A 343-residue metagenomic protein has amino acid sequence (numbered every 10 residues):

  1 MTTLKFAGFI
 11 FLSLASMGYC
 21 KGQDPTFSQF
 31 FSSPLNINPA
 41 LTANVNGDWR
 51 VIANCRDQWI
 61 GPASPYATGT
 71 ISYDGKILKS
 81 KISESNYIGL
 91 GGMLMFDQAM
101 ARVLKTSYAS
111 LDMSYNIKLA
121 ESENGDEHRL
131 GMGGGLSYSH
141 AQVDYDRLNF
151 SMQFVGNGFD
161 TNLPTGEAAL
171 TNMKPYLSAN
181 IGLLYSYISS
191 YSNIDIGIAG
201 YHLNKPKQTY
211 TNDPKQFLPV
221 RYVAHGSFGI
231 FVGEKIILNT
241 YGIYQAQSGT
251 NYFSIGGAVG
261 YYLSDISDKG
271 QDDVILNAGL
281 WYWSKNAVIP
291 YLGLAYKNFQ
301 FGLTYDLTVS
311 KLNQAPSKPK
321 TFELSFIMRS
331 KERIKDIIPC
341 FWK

Functional and structural regions predicted by a protein language model:
M1-F6: Positively charged n-region of N-terminal signal peptides that target proteins for export
A7-A15: Bacterial N-terminal signal peptides
K21-K343: Subset of outer-membrane beta-barrel
